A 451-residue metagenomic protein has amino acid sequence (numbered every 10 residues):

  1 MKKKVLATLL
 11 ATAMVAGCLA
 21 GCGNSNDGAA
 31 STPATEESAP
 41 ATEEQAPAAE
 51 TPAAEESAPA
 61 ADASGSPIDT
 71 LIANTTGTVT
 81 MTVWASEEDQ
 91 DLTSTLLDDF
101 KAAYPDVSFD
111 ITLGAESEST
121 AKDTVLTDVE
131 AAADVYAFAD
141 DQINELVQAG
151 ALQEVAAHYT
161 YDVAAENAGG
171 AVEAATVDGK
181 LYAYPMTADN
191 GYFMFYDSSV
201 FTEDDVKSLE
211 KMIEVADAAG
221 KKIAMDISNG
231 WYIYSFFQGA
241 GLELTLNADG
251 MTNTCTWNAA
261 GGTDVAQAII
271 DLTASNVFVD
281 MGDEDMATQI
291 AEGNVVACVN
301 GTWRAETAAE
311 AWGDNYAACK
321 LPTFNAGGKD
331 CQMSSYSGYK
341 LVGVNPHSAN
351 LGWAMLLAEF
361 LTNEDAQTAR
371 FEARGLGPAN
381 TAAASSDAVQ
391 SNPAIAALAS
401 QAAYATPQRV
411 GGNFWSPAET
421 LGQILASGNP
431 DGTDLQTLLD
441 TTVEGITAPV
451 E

Functional and structural regions predicted by a protein language model:
A58-T70, D140-Y192, D204, A317-K320: Hinge/lid segment of periplasmic solute-binding proteins
N74-E87, V107-L113, V135, Y182 (+1 more regions): Short, well-ordered beta-strand elements
D98-N167, S199, D204, A297 (+1 more regions): Extracytoplasmic "Venus flytrap"/periplasmic binding protein-like
A102, E310-A373: Extracytoplasmic/periplasmic substrate-recognition and gating elements
L126-T127, A131-D134, D162-Y196, K221-M225 (+2 more regions): A structural signal for short loop-to-beta-strand junctions that line the ligand-binding cleft of periplasmic/secreted
Y182-M186, Y192, E210-C255, V295: Extracytoplasmic/periplasmic solute-binding protein
M251-G282: Glycine-centered hinge/linker elements that transmit conformational signals in sensory and ligand-binding systems
R374-G377, P393-E451: C-terminal capping/gating helix-and-loop segments adjacent to ligand/active sites or protein-protein/ligand interfaces
